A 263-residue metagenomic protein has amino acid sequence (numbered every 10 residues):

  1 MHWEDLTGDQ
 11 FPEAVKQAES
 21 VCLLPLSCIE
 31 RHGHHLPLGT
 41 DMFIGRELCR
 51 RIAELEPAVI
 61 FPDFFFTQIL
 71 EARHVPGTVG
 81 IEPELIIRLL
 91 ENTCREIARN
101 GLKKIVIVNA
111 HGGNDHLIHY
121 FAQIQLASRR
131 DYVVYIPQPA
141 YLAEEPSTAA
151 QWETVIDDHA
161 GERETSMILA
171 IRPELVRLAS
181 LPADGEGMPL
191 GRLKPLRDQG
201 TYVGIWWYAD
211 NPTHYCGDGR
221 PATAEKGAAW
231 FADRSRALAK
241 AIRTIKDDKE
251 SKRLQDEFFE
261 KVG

Functional and structural regions predicted by a protein language model:
M1-E84, R88-K104, G112-G263: Extended, histidine- and acidic-residue-enriched regions that form the cofactor-binding/catalytic faces
